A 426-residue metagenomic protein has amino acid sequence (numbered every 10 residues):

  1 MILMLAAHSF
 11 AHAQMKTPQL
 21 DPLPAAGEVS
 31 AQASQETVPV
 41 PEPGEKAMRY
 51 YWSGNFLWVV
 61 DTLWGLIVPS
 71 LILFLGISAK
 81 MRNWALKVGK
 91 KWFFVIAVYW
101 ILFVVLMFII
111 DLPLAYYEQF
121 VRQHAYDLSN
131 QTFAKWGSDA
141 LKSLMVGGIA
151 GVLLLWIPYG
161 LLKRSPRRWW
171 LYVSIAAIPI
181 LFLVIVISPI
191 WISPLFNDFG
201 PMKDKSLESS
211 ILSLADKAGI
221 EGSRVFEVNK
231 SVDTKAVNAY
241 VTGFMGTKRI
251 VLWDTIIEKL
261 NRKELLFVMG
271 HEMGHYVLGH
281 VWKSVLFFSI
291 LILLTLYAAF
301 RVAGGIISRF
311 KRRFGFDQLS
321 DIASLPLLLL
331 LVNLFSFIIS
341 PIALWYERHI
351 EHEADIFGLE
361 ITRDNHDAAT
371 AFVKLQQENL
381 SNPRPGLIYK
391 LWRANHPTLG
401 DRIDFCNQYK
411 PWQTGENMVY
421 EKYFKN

Functional and structural regions predicted by a protein language model:
M1-H8: Bacterial N-terminal signal peptides
S9-A13: Sec/Tat signal peptide C-region and signal peptidase I cleavage site
Q14-L319, L329, N333-N426: Polar-ligand-bearing catalytic/cofactor-coordination segments of membrane-embedded or membrane-tethered inner-membrane
